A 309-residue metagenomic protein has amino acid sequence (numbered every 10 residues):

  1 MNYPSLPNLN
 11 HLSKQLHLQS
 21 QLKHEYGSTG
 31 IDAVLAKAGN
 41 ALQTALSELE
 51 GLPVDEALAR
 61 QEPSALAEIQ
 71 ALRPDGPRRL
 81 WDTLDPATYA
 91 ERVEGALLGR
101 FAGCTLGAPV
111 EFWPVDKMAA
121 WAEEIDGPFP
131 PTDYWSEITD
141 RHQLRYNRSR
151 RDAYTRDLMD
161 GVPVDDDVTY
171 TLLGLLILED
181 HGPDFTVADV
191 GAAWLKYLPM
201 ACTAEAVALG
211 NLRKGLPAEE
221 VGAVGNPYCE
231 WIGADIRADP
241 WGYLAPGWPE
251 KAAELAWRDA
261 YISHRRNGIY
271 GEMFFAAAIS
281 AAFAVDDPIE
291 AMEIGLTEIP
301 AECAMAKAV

Functional and structural regions predicted by a protein language model:
M1-V309: Structured, active/binding-site neighborhoods that engage oxygen-rich ligands
